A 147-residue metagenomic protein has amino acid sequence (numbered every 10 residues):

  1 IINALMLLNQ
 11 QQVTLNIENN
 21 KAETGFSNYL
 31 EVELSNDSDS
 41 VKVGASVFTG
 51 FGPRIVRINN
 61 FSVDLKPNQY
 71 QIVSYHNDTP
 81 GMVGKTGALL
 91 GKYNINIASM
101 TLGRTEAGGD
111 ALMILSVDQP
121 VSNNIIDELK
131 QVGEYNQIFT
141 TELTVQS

Functional and structural regions predicted by a protein language model:
I1-S147: A conserved regulatory-domain signal marking ACT and ACT-like small-molecule sensing domains and adjacent regulatory
